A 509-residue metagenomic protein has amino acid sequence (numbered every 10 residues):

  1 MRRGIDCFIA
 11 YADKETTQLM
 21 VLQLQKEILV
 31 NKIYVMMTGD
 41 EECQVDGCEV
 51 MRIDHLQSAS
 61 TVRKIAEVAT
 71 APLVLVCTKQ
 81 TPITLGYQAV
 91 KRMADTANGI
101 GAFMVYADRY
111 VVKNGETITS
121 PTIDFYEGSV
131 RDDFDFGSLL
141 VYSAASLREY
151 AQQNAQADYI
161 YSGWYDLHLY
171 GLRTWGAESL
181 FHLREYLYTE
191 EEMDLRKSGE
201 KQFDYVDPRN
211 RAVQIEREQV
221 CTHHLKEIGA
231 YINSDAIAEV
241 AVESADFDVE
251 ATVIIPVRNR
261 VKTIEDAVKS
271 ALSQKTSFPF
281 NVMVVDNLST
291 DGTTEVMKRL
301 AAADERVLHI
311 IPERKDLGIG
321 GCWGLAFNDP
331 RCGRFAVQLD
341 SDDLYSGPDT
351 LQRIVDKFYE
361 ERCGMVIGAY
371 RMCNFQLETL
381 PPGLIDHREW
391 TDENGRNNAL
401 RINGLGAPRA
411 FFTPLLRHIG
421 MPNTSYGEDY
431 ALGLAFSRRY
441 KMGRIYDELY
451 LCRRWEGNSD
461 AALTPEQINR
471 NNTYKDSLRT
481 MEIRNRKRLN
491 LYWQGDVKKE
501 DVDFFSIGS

Functional and structural regions predicted by a protein language model:
G4-T16, E27, T38, A251-T263 (+3 more regions): A conserved hydrophobic helix/loop-capping motif in glycosyltransferases and polysaccharide synthases
L22-N31, K269-P279: Short, acidic, metal-binding catalytic loop of nucleotide-sugar glycosyltransferases
M37-Q44, P82, D286-E295, K315: A conserved acidic beta->alpha catalytic loop
D54-V68, E313-R331: Glycine-rich, basic loop-to-helix element that forms the pyrophosphate-binding segment of sugar-nucleotide handling
T70-T84, G333-L344: Short beta-strand-to-loop acidic/aromatic patch adjacent to the donor-nucleotide binding site
P82, Y87-T119, D349-P382: Conserved donor NDP-sugar-binding/catalytic core segment of glycosyltransferases
I118-A145, E389-A410: A recurrent flexible, glycine/aromatic-enriched loop bordering the glycosyltransferase active site that acts as
D158-L167, S425-L432: Acidic donor-binding loop at a coil-to-helix junction in glycosyltransferase catalytic cores that engages
